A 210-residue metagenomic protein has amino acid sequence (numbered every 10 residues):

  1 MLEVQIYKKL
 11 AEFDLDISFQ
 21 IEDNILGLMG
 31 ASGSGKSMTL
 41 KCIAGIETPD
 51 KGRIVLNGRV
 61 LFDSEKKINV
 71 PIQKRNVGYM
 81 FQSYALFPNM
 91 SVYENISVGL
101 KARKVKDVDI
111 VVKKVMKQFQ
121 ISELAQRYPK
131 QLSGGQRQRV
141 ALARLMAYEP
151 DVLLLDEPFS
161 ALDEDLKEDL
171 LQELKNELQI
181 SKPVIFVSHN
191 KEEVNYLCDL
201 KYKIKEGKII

Functional and structural regions predicted by a protein language model:
R59-S64, K106-L124, K175-N176: Conserved ABC ATPase "signature" region
L61-G78, A102, D109: ABC ATPase NBD coupling module
Y128-L132, Q136: Conserved ABC ATPase signature
L142: Hydrophobic anchor residue at the start of the ABC signature
A147-D151: A short, proline-enriched helix->beta-strand linker immediately N-terminal to the Walker B motif in ABC-type P-loop
L153-E157: Catalytic Walker B motif of ABC-type/P-loop ATPase nucleotide-binding domains
K182-S188: Conserved H-loop
